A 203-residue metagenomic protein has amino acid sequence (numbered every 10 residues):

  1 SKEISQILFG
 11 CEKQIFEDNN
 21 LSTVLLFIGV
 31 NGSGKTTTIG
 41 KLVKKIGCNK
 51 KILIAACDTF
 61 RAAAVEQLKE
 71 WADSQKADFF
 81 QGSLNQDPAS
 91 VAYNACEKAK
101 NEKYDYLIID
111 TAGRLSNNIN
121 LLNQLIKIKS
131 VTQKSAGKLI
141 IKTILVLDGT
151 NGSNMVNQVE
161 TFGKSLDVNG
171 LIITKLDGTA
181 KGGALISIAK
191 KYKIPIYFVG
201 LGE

Functional and structural regions predicted by a protein language model:
S1-T59, A64-L84, A92-K100, Y104-I109: Primarily NTPase-proximal linker/entry elements flanking Walker-type ATP/GTP-binding cores
P88-E102, S116-E203: Conserved catalytic-core segment of NTP-binding enzymes
A112-R114: Short glycine-rich anion-binding loops that position phosphate/pyrophosphate groups of nucleotides and phosphorylated
